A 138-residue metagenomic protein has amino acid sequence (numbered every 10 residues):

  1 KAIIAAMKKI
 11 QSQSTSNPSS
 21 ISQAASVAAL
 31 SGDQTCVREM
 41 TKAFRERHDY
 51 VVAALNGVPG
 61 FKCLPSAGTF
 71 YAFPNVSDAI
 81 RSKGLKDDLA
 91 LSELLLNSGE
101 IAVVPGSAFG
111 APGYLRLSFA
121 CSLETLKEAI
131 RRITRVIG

Functional and structural regions predicted by a protein language model:
K1-G138: PLP-dependent class I/II
